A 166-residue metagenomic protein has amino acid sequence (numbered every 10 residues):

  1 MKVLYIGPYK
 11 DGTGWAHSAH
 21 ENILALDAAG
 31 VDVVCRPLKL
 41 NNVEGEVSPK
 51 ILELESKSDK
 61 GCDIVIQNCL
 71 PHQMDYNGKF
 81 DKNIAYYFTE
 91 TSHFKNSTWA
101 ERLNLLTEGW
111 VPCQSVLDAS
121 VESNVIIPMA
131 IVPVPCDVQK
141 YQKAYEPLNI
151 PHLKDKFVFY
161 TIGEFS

Functional and structural regions predicted by a protein language model:
M1, K82, F157: Alpha/beta-hydrolase fold active-site loops
M1-L40: N-terminal subdomain of nucleotide-sugar transferases
L4, H152-S166: Conserved donor-binding/catalytic core segment of Leloir-type glycosyltransferases
L4-I6, P37-V121: Extended catalytic core of nucleotide-activated donor transferases of GT-like folds
P8-Y9, F88-E90, V134, T161-S166: Conserved donor-binding loops in enzymes that form glycosidic bonds
V33, N83, I127-M129: Hydrophobic anchor at the start of a short beta-strand that flanks the dinucleotide cofactor-binding loop
K95-T98, C136-P151: Acidic anion/phosphate-binding donor-loop and adjacent secondary structure in glycosyltransferase catalytic cores
T107-D118, V125-K143: Donor nucleotide-sugar binding/catalytic pocket of nucleotide-sugar-dependent glycosyltransferases
